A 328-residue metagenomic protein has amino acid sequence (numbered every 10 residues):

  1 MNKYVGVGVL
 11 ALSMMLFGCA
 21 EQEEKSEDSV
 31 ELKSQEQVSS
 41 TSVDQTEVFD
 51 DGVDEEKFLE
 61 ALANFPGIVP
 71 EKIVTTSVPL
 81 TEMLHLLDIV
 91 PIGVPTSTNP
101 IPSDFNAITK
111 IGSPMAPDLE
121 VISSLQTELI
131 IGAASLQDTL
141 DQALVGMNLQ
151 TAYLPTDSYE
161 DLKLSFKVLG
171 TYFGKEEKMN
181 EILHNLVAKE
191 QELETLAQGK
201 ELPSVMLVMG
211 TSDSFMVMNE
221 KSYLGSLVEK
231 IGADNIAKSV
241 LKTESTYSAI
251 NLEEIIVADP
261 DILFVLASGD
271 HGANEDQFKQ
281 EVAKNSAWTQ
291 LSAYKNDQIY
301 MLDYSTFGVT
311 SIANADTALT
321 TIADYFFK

Functional and structural regions predicted by a protein language model:
N2-L10, F17-P79, E177-M206, A267 (+1 more regions): Bacterial Sec-exported substrate-binding components of ABC uptake systems
F58-E60, T109-E120, K242-L252: Short helix-initiation/N-cap motifs at beta->coil->alpha
K72-S124, L129: A short, structured surface patch at a secondary-structure boundary
S97-P100, M216-T246: Alpha-helical, coiled-coil/dimerization segments enriched in small aliphatic residues
I101, L140-V168, Y172, Y300: Flexible loop/hinge segments that line or gate small-molecule binding clefts
L119-V121, Q126-G132, L149, L252-V265: Proline-aspartate-enriched helix->loop->beta-strand connector
P155-V168, M206-S226, D270-A273: Extracytoplasmic ligand-binding site segments that recognize negatively charged/polar headgroups
L164, T171, I262-K328: Structured C-terminal subdomain patch of bacterial secreted/periplasmic proteins
